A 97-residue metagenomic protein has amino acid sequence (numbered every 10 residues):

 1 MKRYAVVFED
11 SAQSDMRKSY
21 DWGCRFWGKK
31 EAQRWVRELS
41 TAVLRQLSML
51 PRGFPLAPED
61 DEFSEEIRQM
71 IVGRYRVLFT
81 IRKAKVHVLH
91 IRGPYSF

Functional and structural regions predicted by a protein language model:
M1-I67: Basic, Lys/Arg-enriched alpha-helical interface segments
E65-R68, V72-F97: Enriched for short, Lys/Arg-rich terminal
